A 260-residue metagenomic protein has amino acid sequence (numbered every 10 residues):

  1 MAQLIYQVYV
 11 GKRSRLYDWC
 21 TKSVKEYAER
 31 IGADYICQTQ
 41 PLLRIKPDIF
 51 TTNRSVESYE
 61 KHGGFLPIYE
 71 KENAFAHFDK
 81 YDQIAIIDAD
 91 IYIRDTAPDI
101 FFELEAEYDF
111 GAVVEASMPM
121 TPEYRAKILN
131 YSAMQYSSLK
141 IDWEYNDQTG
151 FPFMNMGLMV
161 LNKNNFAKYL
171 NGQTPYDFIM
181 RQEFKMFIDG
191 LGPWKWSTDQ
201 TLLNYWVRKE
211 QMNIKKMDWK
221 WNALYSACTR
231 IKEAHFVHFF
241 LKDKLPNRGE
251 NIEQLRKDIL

Functional and structural regions predicted by a protein language model:
M1-Y59, L66-E70, D79-K80, W194 (+3 more regions): N-terminal anchoring/stem segment of glycosyltransferases
V8, Q38-Q40, V113, M217-K220: Conserved beta-strand termini and adjacent loop/short-helix elements that scaffold enzyme active sites in alpha/beta
D18, P119-R125, P246-E250: Short, charged, surface-exposed secondary-structure boundary motifs
K25, F102, N204-R208: Non-transmembrane alpha-helical segments in soluble domains of secreted/periplasmic/extracellular proteins
K46-T52, I93, Y145-N155, K163-L260: A glycosyltransferase accessory/donor-loop signature
D48-I87, I93-F102, F110-V113, M154 (+1 more regions): A conserved donor-nucleotide-binding helix/loop in the catalytic core of Leloir-type glycosyltransferases
I93-Q135: Conserved donor-nucleotide/metal-binding helix-loop-beta segment in metal-dependent transferases, i.e., the alpha-helix
S132-G150: Short, flexible, basic/aromatic active-site loop/helix in glycosyltransferases
